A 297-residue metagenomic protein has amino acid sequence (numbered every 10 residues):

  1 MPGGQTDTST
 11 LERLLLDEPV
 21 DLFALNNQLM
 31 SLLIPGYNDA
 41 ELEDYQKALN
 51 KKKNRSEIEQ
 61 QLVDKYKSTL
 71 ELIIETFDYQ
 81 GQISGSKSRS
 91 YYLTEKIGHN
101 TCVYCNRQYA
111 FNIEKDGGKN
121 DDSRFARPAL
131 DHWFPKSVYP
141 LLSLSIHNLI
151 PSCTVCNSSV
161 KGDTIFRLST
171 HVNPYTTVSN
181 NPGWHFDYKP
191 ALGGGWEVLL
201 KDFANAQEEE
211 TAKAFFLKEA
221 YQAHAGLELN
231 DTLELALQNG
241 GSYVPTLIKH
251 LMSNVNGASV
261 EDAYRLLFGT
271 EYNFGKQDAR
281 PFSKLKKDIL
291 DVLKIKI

Functional and structural regions predicted by a protein language model:
M1-L14, L199-I297: C-terminal, charged low-complexity interaction regions
M1-Q82: N-terminal accessory alpha/beta regions
E75-S90, D131-V138: Short Cys/His-rich Zn2+-coordinating modules
S88-G98, L141-I146: Short, flexible, mixed-charge glycine/proline-rich loop motifs that serve as phosphate/nucleic-acid-contacting
C102-C105, C153-C156: Short cysteine-rich clusters marking metal-coordination/redox-active sites
R107-N148, T164-F166, N173-S179: Histidine-centered nuclease catalytic patch
Y109, N157-V160: Cys/His-rich microdomains that often coordinate metals
S159-F216: Domain-level detector of nuclease and nuclease-like folds in predominantly extracellular/periplasmic contexts
